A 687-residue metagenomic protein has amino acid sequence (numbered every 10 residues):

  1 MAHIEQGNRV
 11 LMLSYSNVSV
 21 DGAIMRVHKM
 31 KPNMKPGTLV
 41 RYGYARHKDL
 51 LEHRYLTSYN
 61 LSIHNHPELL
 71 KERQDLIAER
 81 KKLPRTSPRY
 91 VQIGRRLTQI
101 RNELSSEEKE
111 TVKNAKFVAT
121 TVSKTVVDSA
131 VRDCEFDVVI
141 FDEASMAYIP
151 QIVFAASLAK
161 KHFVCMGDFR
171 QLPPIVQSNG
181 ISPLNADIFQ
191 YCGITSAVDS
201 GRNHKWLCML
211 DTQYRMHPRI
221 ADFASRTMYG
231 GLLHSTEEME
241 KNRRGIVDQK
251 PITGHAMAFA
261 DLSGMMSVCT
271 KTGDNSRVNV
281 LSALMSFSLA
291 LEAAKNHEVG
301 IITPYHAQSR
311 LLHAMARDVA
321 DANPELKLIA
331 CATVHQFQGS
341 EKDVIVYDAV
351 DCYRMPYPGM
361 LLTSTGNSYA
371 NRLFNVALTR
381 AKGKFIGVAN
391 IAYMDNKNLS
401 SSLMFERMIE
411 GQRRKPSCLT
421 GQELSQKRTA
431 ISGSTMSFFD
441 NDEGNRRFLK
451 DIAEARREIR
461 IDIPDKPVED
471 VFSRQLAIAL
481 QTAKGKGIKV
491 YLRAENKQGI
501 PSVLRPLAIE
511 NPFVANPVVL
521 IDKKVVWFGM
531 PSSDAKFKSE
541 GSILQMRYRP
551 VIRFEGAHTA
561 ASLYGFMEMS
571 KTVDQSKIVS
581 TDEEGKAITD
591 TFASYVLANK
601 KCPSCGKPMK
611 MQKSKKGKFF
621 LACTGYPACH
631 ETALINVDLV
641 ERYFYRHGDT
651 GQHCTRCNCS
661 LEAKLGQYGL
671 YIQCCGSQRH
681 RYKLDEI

Functional and structural regions predicted by a protein language model:
M1: Walker A/P-loop
I4, H28, A294, K484: Gly/Ala-rich phosphate-binding loop of Rossmann-like dinucleotide-binding domains, activating on the conserved
R9-E135, I175-D187, R243, R317-A320 (+2 more regions): Conserved P-loop NTPase motor core of helicases/translocases
S16, S123-F438, R447-K450, E454 (+1 more regions): Conserved helicase motor core of SF1/SF2 NTP-dependent helicases
V20, R41, V118-T121, I140 (+2 more regions): Short, hydrophobic beta-strand segments that form beta-sheet elements in well-ordered domains
Y42, M166, D348-A349, R380 (+5 more regions): Generic beta-sheet signal
N65-R85, C352-L378, D522-V525: Extended, charge-rich low-complexity interaction segments
L424-G617, L621-I687: PLD/PLD-like phosphodiesterase catalytic module centered on the HKD motif
